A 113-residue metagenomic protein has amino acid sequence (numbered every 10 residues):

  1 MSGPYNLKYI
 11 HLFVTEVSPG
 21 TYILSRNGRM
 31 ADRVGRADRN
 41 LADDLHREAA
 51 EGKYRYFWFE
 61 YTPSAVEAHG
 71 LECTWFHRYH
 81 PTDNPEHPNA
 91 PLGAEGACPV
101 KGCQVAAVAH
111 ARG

Functional and structural regions predicted by a protein language model:
M1-K53, T62-F76, G96-G113: GIY-YIG nuclease catalytic motif and its immediate N-terminal context
T82-E86: C-terminal structural segments of small proteins and small subunits
H87, P91-P99: Conserved, structured C-terminal
